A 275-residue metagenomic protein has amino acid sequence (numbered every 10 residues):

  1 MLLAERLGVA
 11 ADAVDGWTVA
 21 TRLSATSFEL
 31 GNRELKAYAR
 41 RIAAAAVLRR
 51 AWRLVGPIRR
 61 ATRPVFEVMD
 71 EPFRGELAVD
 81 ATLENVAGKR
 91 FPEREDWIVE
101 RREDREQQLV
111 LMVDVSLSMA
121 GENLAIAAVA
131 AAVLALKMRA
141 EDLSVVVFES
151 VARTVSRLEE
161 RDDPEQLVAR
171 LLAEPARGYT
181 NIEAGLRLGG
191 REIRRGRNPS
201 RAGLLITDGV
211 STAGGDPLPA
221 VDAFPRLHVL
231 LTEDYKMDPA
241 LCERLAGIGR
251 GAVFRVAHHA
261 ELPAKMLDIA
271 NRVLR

Functional and structural regions predicted by a protein language model:
M1-E106, D163, P263-A270: Acidic/polar low-complexity segments with low predicted structural confidence
P64-D70, A152-R153, L171-L172: Short hinge/gating elements
G75, V79, A120, D163 (+3 more regions): Helical mechanochemical/support elements of P-loop NTPase systems and associated helical scaffolds
E103-E160, A184-L186, P199-I206: Von Willebrand factor
K137, E174, E192-G196, I248 (+2 more regions): Conserved, well-folded catalytic cores of nucleic-acid-processing and energy-transducing macromolecular machines
R153, E159, P164-A202, V210-A213 (+1 more regions): Von Willebrand factor
R161-P164, L245-I248, N271-L274: Short, hinge-like loop/turn segments at secondary-structure boundaries
G209-G249, F254-A257, L267: VWA/integrin I-like adhesion module and closely mimicked acidic/polar interface patches used
